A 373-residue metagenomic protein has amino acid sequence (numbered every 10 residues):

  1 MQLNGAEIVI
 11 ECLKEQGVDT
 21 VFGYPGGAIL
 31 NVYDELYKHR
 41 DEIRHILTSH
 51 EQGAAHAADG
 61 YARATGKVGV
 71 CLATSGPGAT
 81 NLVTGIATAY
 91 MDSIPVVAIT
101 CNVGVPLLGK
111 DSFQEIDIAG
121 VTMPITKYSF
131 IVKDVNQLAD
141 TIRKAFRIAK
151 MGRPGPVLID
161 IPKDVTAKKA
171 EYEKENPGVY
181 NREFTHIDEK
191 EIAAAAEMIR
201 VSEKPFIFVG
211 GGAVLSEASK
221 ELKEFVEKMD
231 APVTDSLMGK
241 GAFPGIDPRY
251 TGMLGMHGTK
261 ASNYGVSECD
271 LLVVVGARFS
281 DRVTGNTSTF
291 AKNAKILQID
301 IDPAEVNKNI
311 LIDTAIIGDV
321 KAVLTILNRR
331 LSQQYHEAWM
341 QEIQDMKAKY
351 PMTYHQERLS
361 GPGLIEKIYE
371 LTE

Functional and structural regions predicted by a protein language model:
M1-N4, I8-T20, G178-A193: An N-terminal, well-structured beta->alpha segment
A6-I10, K14-D19, G27, V32-Y37 (+1 more regions): Active-site diphosphate/adenylate-binding microenvironment
G17, E35-D41, I99, V121-K127 (+3 more regions): Gly-rich Lys/Arg/Thr-decorated short loops/hinges at beta-loop-alpha junctions or inter-strand turns that position
D19-T20, R63-T74, A79-T100, M123-E175 (+4 more regions): Structural signature of the thiamine diphosphate
T20-D59, L72, I187, A194-L272 (+2 more regions): Anionic-ligand anchoring segments at beta-strand to alpha-helix junctions in alpha/beta enzyme folds, i.e., glycine
G26-A28, V103-G104, I161-A167, G211-A213 (+1 more regions): Glycine-rich beta-alpha junction loops
T100-D140, G239-E342: Glycine-rich, acidic loop regions that bind phosphate or pyrophosphate groups
K163-K190, A194, A338-E342: Aromatic-enriched
